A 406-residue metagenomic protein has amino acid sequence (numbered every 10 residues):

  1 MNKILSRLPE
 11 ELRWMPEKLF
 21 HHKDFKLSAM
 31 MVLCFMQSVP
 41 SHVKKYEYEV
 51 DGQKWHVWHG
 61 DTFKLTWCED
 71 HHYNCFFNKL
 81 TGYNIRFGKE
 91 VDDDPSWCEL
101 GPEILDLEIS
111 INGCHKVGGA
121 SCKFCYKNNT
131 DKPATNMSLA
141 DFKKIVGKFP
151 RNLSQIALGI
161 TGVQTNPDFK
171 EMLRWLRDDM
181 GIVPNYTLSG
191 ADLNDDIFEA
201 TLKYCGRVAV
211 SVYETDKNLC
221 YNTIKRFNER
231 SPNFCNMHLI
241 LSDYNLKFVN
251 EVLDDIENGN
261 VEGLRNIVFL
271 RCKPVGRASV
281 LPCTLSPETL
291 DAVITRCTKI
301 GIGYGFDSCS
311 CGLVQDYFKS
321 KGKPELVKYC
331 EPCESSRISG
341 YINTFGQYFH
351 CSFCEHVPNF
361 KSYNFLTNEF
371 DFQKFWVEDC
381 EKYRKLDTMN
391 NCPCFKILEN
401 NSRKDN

Functional and structural regions predicted by a protein language model:
N2, P9, H22-D24: Intrinsically disordered, low-complexity coil/linker segments enriched for acidic/polar and small residues
L5, E11, N266-C354: A C-terminal junction/extension of Radical SAM enzymes
L12, P16, K26-F63, H71 (+4 more regions): Flexible mid-to-C-terminal extensions adjoining Fe-S/redox cofactors in radical SAM and related proteins
C75, K79-D94: Non-catalytic propeptide/linker segments at domain boundaries
D94-D141, C351-F353, P358: Canonical Radical SAM [4Fe-4S] cluster-binding loop centered on the CxxxCxxC motif and its immediate flanking residues
S121-F124, Y329-P332, N391: The −1 position to Zn-ligating cysteines in a subset of zinc-ribbon hairpins
T130, I160, N236-L241, K273-C283: Surface-exposed cleft-lining segments at the edges of enzyme active sites
L139-G159, N166-R271: Radical SAM/AdoMet-radical enzyme domain recognition
